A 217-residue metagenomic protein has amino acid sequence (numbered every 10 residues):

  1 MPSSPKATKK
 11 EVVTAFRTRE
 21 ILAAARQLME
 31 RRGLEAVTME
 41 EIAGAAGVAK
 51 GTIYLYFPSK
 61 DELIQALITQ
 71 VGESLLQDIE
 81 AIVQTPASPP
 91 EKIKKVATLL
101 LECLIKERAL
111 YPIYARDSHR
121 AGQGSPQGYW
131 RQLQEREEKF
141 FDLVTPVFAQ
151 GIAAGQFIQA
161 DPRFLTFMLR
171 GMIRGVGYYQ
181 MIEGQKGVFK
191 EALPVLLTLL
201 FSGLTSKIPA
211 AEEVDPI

Functional and structural regions predicted by a protein language model:
M1-P5, L99-E102, D142-A154, M172-I217: C-terminal peripheral helix-coil segments that are non-catalytic and often amphipathic
M1-R32, A36-A45, E62-Q65: Basic, helix-initiating cap at the start of DNA-binding domains
R17, K60, L67, V71 (+6 more regions): Hydrophobic/aromatic residues within well-ordered alpha-helical segments
E30, L55-P58, Q70: Base-recognition residues in the alpha-helical recognition helix of bacterial helix-turn-helix
G47-F57: Short hydrophobic/aromatic patch on the recognition helix
A66, E80-A109, L165-L169, K190 (+2 more regions): Hydrophobic alpha-helical connector segments
E73-L76, E80, S125-A154, R163-F167 (+1 more regions): Amphipathic alpha-helical packing segments from all-alpha helical-bundle domains
I105-G128: Amphipathic alpha-helical segments used for helix-helix packing
